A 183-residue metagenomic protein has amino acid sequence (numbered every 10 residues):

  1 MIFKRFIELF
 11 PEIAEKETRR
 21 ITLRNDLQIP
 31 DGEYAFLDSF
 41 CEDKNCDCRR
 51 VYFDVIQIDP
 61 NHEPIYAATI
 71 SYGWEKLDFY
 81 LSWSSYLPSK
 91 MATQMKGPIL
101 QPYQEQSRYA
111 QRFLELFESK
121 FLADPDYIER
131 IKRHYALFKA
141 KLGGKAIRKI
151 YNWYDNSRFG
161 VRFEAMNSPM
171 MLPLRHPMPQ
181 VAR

Functional and structural regions predicted by a protein language model:
M1-T22: Charged, compositionally biased non-catalytic regions
I2-R5, D47, Y66, K76-M91 (+1 more regions): Eukaryotic low-complexity, non-globular regulatory regions
E15, K44-C46, I131, R183: Generic low-polarity alpha-helical segments
R20, L37-S39, G97, Q101: Generic preference for well-ordered secondary structure
I21, Y34, M170-L172: Intrinsic-disorder/low-complexity peptide segments enriched for small residues
L23-A67: Amphipathic, interaction-prone secondary-structure segments
D59-A136: An exposed acidic His-Trp-rich patch
Y103-P177: Low-complexity intrinsically disordered segments
